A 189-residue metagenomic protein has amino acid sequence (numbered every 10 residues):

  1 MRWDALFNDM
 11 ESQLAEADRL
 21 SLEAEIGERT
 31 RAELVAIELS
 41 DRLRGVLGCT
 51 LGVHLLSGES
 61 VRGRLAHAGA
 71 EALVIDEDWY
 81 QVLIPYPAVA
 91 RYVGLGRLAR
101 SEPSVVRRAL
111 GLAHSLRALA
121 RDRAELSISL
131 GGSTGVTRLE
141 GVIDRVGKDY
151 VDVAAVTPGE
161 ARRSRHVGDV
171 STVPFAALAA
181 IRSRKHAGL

Functional and structural regions predicted by a protein language model:
M1-R62, A66-L189: Short glycine-rich, low-complexity segments
